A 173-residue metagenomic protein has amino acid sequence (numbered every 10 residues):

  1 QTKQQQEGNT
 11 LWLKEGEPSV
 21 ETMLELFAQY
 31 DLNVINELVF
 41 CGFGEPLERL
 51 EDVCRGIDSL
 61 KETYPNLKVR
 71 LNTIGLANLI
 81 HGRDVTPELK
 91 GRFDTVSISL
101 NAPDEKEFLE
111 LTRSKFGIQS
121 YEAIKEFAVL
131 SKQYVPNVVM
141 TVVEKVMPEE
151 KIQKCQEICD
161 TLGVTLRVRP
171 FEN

Functional and structural regions predicted by a protein language model:
Q1-P18: Canonical Radical SAM [4Fe-4S] cluster-binding loop centered on the CxxxCxxC motif and its immediate flanking residues
G8, M23, D31-L32, H81 (+1 more regions): Sparse, context-dependent recognition of short Cys/His-centered cofactor- or disulfide-binding micro-motifs
S19-E21, E25-I35, V39-C41: Glycine/small-residue-rich loop that forms an oxyanion/phosphate-binding "nest" at active or ligand-binding sites
A28, E37, F43-N173: Conserved AdoMet/S-adenosylmethionine-binding subsite of the radical SAM
